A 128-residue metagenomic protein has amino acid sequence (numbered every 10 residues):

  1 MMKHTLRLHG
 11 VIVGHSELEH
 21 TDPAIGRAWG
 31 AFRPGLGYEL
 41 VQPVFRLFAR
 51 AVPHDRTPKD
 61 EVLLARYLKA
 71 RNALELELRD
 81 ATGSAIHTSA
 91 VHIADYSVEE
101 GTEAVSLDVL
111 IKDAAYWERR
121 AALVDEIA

Functional and structural regions predicted by a protein language model:
M1-L8, I12-A128: Terminal leader/tail segments of proteins
